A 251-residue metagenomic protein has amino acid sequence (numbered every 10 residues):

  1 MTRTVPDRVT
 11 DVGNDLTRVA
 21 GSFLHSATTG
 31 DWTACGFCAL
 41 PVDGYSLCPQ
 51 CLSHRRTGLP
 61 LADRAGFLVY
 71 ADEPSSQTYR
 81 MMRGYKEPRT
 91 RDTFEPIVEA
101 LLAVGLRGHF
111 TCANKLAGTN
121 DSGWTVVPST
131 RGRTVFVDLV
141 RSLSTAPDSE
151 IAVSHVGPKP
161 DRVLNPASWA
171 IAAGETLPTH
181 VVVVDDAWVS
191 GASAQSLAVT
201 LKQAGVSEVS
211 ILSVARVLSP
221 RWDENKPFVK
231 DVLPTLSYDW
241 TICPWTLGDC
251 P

Functional and structural regions predicted by a protein language model:
M1-L16: N-terminal alpha-helical interaction blocks
D11, R18-H25, D31-G123, A146-L177 (+1 more regions): Active-site-facing substrate-recognition patch
E95, F136-V137, A194-Q195: Conserved strand-to-helix beginnings and helix N-cap segments that scaffold or border functional pockets
S122-T125, V209: Residue-level signal for inorganic ion chemistry
W124-V127, V182: Acidic beta-strand-to-loop metal/phosphate-binding motif
V126-F136: Glycine-rich phosphate-binding loops at beta-strand->alpha-helix junctions
V135-A146: Short, aromatic/basic amphipathic alpha-helical patches
S154-P251: PRPP/pyrophosphate-binding module of the type I phosphoribosyltransferase fold
